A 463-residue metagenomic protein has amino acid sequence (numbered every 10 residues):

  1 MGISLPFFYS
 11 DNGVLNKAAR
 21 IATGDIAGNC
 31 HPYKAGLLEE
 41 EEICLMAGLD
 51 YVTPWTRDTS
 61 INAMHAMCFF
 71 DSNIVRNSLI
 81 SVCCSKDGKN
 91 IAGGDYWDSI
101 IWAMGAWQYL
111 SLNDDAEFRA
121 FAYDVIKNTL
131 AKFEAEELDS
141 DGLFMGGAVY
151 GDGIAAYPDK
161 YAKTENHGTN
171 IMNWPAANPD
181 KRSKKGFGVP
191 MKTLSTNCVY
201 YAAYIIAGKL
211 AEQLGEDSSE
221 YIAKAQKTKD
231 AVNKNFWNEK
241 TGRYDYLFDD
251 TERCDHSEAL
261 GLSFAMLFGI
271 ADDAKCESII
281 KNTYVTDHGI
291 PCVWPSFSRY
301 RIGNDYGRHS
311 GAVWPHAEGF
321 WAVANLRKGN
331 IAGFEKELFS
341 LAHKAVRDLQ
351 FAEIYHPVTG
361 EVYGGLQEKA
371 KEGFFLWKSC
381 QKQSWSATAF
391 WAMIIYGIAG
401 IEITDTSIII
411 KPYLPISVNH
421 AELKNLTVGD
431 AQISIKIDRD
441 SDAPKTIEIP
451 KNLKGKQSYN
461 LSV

Functional and structural regions predicted by a protein language model:
L5-A19, A66-L79, L110-K127, D141 (+4 more regions): Structural helix-adjacent loops and short alpha-helical linkers that scaffold large soluble proteins
L5-T53, N73-A92, D139-M191, K229-P315 (+3 more regions): Extended glycan-interaction surfaces of carbohydrate-active proteins
S10, D50, N113-E117, F121 (+7 more regions): A structural signal for alpha-helical segments
T53-T59, A63-G168, M172, T193-Y201 (+5 more regions): Aromatic-rich carbohydrate-recognition surfaces in CAZymes
L194-F236: Active-site neighborhood of glycoside hydrolase catalytic domains
F320, A324-V463: Non-catalytic C-terminal accessory modules of carbohydrate-active enzymes
